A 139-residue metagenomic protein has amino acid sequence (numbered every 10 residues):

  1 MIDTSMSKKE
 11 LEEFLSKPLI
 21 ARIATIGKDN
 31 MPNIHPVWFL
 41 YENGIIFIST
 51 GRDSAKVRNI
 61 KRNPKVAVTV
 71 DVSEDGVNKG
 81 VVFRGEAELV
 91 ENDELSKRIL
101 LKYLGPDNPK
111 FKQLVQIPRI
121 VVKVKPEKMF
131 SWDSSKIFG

Functional and structural regions predicted by a protein language model:
M1-K17: Extreme N-terminal tail/first-helix region
M1-M6, V77-G139: Charged, gly/pro-rich active-site loop segments
L15-S16, K61-R62, V115: Alpha-helix boundary recognition
P18-R52, I60, V68-V70: Short beta-strand segments
